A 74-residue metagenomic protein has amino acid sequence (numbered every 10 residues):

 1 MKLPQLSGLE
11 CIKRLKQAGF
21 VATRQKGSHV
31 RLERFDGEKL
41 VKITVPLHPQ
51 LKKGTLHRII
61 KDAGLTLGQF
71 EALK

Functional and structural regions predicted by a protein language model:
M1-K26, R34-D36: N-terminal first-folded block
M1-P4, I43, P49, E71: Flexible, active-site-adjacent loop/turn segments at secondary-structure boundaries
A22-R58: A short, structured beta-strand/loop element
P49-K74: C-terminal structural segments of small proteins and small subunits
